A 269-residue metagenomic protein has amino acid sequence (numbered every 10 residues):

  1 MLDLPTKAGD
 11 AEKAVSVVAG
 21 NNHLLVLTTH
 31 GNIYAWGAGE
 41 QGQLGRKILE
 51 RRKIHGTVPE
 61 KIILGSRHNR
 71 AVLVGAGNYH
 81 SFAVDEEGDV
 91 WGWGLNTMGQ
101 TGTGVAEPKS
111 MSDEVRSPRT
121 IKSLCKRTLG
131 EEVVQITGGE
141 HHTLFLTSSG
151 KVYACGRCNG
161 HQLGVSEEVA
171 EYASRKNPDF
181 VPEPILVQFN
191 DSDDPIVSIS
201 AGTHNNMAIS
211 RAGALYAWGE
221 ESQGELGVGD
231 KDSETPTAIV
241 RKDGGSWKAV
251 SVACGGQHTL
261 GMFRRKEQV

Functional and structural regions predicted by a protein language model:
M1, G37-G56, G94-V115, Y153-I185 (+4 more regions): Short glycine/serine- and acidic-residue-enriched loop/turn motifs that recur at repeat junctions
M1-G99, T103-P108, L129-E132, T137 (+1 more regions): Fungal eukaryote-biased detector of long internal structured cores
G9, S66, S110, T120-T128 (+5 more regions): Intrinsically disordered, low-complexity regulatory regions of large eukaryotic scaffold/signaling proteins
V15, N22, E60, V72 (+6 more regions): Structural signature of WD-repeat beta-propeller blades
H23-V26, A35, H80-A83, G92 (+5 more regions): Conserved core positions of repeat-based scaffolds
C125-G130, K176-S200, L226-A253: Conserved blade-ending motifs and adjacent loop-strand segments that build the rim/top face of beta-propeller domains
